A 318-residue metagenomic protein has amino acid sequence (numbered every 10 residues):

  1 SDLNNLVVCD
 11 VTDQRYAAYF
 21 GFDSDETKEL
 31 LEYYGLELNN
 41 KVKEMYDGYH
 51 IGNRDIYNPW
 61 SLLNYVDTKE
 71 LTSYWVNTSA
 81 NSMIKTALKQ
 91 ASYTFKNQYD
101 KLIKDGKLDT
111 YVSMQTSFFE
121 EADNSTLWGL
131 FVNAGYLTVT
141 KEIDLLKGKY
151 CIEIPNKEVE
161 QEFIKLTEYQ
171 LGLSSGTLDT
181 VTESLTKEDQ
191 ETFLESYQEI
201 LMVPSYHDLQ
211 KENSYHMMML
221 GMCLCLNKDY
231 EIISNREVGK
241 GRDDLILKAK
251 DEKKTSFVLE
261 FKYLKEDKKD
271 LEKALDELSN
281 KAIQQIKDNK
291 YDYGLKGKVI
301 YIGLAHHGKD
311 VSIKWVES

Functional and structural regions predicted by a protein language model:
S1-N213, L226-Y230, K250: Phosphate-binding site recognition
Q190-S318: Structural signature of nuclease core domains in nucleic-acid processing machines
